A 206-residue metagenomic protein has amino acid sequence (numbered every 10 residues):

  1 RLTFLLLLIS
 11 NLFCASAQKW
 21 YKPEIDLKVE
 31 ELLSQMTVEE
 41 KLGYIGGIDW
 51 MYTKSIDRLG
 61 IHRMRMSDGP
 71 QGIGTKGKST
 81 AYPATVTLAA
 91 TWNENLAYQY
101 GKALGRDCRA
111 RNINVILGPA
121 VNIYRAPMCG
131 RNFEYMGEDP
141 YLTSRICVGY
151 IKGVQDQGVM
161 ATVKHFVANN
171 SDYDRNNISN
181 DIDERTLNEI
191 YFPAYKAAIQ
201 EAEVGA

Functional and structural regions predicted by a protein language model:
R1-W20: Bacterial Sec-dependent N-terminal signal peptides
C14-A206: Glycoside hydrolase catalytic-domain context in secreted enzymes
